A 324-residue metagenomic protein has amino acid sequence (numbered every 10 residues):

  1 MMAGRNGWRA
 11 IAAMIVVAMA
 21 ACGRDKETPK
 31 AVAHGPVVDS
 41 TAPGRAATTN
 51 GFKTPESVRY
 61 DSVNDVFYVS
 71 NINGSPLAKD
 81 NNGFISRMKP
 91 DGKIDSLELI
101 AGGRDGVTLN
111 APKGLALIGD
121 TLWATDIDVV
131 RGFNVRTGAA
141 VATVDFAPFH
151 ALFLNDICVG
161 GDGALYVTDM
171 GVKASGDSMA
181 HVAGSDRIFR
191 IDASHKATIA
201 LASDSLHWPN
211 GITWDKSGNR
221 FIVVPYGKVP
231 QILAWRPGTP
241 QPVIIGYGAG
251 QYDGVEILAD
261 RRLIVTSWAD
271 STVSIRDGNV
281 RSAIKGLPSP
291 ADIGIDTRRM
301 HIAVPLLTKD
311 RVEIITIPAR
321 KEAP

Functional and structural regions predicted by a protein language model:
M19-A21: C-terminal motif of bacterial Sec signal peptides marking the signal peptidase cleavage site
V32-P55: A short helix->beta-strand "capping" segment at the edge of beta-propeller domains
P43-T49, I94-G106, A139-A147, K196-S203 (+2 more regions): A short beta-strand motif characteristic of beta-propeller blades
F52-N64, S75, G103-T121, P148-V167 (+6 more regions): Beta-rich, blade/repeat-based domains predominating in secreted/periplasmic proteins but also intracellular
V69-N81, T168-A183: Short, conserved, GDST-rich strand-edge loop motifs in beta-rich repeat architectures
N73-L77, V129, V172-G176, K228-P230 (+2 more regions): Short glycine/acidic-enriched loop and turn motifs that connect beta-strands
N81-S86, V129-R131, D186-F189, Q231-L233 (+2 more regions): A short loop-to-beta-strand structural motif that recurs across blades of beta-propeller domains
M88-K93, N134-A139, I191-K196, W235-P240 (+2 more regions): Short loop/turn segments that connect beta-strands within beta-propeller blades
